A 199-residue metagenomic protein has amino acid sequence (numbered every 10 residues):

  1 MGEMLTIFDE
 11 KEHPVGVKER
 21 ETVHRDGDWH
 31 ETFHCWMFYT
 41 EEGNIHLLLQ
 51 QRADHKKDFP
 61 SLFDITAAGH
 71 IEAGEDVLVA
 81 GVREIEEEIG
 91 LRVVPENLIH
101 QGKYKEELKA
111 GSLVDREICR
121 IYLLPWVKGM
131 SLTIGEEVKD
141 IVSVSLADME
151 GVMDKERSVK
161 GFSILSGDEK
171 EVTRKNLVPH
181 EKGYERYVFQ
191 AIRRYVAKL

Functional and structural regions predicted by a protein language model:
M1-G43: Acidic, metal-coordinating catalytic segment for phosphate/diphosphate chemistry, firing primarily on the Nudix
E3, E31-F33, A67, H100 (+2 more regions): Residues that flank catalytic or metal-binding motifs in active/ligand-binding sites
P14, L47, L98-H100: Residue-level detector of beta-propeller blades
T22-F33, N44-R83, E87: Conserved Nudix-box catalytic region and its N-terminal flanking loop in Nudix hydrolases and closely related
S61, G102-K109, L113-I121, P125-L199: Nudix hydrolase/Nudix homology domain
R92-G102: A short coil-to-beta-strand element that immediately follows conserved catalytic motifs
